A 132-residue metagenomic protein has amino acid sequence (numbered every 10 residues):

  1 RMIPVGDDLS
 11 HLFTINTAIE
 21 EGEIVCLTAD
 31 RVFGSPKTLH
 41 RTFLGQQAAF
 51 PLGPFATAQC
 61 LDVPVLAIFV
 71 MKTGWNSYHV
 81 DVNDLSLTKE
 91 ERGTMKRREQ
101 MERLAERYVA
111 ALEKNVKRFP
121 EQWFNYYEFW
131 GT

Functional and structural regions predicted by a protein language model:
R1-D8: Membrane-interfacial amphipathic helices and adjacent loop/beta segments that form the lipid-substrate binding surface
L9-T132: Non-catalytic C-terminal accessory region of glycerolipid acyltransferases and related lyso-lipid remodeling enzymes
